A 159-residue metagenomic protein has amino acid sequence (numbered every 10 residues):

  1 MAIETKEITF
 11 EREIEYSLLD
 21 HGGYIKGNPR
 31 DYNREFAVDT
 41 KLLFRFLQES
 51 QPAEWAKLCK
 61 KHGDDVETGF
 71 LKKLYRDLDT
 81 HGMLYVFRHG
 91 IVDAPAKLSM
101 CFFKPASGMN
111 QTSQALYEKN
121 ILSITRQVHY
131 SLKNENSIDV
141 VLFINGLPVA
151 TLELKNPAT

Functional and structural regions predicted by a protein language model:
M1-T159: An alpha-helical interface "stripe"
